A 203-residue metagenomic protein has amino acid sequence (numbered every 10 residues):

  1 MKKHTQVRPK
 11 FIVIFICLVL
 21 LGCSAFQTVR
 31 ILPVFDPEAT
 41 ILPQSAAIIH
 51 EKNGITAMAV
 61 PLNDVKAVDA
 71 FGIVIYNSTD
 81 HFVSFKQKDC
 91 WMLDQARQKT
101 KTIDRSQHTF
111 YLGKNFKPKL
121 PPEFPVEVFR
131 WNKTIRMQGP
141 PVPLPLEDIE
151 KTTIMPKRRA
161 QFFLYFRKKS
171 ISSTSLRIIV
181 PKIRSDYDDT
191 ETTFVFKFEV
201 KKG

Functional and structural regions predicted by a protein language model:
K2-I12: Bacterial N-terminal signal peptides that target proteins for export
V13-G22: Bacterial N-terminal signal peptides
S24-A47, W91-L93, P125-G203: Surface-exposed edge beta-strand/loop patches
M58, A70-V74, S84, W91: Soluble periplasmic/extracytoplasmic beta-strand elements of cell-envelope proteins
V65-G72, A160: Short, solvent-exposed loop/turn segments enriched in Ser/Thr/Gly
I75-T79: Asparagine-centered strand-capping/turn motif at beta-strand->loop junctions
H81-D89, I103, L176-R177: Short, hydrophobic/aromatic beta-strand segments
K88-T134, L144: Structured domain cores in non-transmembrane regions
